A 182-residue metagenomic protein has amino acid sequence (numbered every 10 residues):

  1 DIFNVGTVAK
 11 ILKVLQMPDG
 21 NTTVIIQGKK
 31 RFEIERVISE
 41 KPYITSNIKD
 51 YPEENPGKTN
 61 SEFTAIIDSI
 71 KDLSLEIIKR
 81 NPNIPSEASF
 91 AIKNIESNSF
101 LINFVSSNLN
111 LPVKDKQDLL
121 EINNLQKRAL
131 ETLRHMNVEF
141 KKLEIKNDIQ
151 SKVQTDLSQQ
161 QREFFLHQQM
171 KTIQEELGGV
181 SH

Functional and structural regions predicted by a protein language model:
D1-H182: N-terminal low-complexity, acidic/polar interaction/targeting segments
